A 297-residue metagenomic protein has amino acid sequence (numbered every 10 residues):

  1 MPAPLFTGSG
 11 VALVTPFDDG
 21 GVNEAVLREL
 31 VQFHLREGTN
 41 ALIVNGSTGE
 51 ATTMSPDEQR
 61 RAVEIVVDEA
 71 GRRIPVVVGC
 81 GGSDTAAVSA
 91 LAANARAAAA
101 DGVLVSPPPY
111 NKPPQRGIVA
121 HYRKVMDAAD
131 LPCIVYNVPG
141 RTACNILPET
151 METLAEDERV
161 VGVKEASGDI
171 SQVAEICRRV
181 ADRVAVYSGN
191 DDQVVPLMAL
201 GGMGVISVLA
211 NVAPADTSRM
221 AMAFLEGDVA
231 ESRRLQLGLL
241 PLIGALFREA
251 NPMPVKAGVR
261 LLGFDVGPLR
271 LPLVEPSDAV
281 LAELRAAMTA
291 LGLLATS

Functional and structural regions predicted by a protein language model:
P2-A143, L294: Active-site beta->alpha loop and helix N-cap motifs at the rims of alpha/beta catalytic domains
L5-P16, E37-T39, A199-G202, I206-S297: C-terminal alpha-helical cap/extension of soluble enzyme domains
D19, E24, P56, P148 (+2 more regions): Alpha-helix N-capping/helix-start residues
L27, Q59, V63, V88 (+7 more regions): A general structural signal for well-ordered alpha-helical segments in protein cores
T53-M54, V88, P114-Q115, N145 (+4 more regions): Short Asp/Glu-rich motifs
R61, I65-A70, N94, A98 (+8 more regions): Alpha-helical structural signal in soluble globular domains
R73-I74, P132, V161, R183 (+1 more regions): Secondary-structure boundary/capping positions in well-ordered alpha/beta enzyme cores
D127, P139-F247: Catalytic alpha/beta core domains of metabolic enzymes, predominantly
